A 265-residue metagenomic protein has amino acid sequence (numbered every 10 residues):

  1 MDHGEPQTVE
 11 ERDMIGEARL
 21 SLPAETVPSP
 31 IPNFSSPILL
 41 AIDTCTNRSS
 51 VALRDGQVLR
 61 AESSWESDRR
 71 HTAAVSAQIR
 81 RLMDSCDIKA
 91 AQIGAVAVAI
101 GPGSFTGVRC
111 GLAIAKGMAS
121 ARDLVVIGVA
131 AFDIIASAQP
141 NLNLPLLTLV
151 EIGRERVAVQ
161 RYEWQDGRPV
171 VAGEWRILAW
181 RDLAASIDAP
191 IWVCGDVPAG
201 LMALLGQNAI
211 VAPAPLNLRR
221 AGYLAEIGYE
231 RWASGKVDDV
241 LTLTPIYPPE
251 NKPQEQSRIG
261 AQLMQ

Functional and structural regions predicted by a protein language model:
M1-S36: Intrinsic disorder/low-complexity segments
L20-L22, P30-I100, L218: N-terminal beta-alpha supersecondary unit
F34, V58, R70, V125-R219 (+2 more regions): Surface "functional belts" at beta-alpha junctions
L82-C86, A121, Q139, L224-W232: Stable alpha-helical structural segments in soluble proteins, enriched in small hydrophobic residues
D84-Q92, A119-V129, L144: Phosphate-handling active-site elements
A97-V126: DPxDG-like acidic metal-binding loop motif
P169, A212-Q265: Acyltransferase
